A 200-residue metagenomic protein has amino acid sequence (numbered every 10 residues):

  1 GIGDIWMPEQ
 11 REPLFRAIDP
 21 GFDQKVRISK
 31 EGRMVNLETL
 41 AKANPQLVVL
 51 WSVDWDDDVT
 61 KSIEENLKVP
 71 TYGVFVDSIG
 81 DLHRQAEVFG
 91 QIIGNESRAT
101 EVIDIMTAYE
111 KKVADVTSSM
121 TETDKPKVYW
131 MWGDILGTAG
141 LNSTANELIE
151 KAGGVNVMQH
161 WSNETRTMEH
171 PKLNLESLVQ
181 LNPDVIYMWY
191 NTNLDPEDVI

Functional and structural regions predicted by a protein language model:
G1-A43, L47-V53, V157: A short, structured surface patch at a secondary-structure boundary
G1-G3, L47-W51, T71-F75, P126-M131 (+2 more regions): Structural recognition of the beta-strand scaffold that forms the well-ordered cores of secreted hydrolase catalytic
G21-L37, D77, S162-L175: Short helix-initiation/N-cap motifs at beta->coil->alpha
L47, D57-T138, T167-H170: Extracytoplasmic substrate-binding proteins
D54-N66, Y190-V199: A ligand-binding cleft/hinge motif common to bilobed small-molecule-binding domains
D58, D115, T144, H170-S177 (+1 more regions): Alpha-helical scaffolding within the catalytic cores of extracellular/periplasmic polymer-degrading hydrolases
N142-E169: Alpha-helical, coiled-coil/dimerization segments enriched in small aliphatic residues
Q159, T167-D195: Ligand-binding pocket segment of bilobal, Venus flytrap-like solute-binding proteins
